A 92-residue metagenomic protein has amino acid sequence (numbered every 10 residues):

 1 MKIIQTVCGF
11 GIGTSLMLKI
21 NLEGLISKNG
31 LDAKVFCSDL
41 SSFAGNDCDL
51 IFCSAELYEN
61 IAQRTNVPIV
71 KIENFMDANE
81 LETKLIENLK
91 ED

Functional and structural regions predicted by a protein language model:
K2, K71-D92: Ser/Thr/Gly-rich flexible loops in soluble cytosolic domains mediating phosphotransfer, phosphorylation
K2-D39: Conserved active-site segments centered on acidic
T14, N60-I61: Glycine/Thr-rich phosphate-binding loops of Rossmann-like dinucleotide-binding domains
L18-I20, A62-N66, T83: Short amphipathic alpha-helical segments
V35-F36, D49-S54: Short, hydrophobic beta-strand segments that form beta-sheet elements in well-ordered domains
L40, S54-E59: Short, polar loop motifs at secondary-structure junctions
A44-G45: A short, aliphatic-rich alpha-helical micro-motif
I51, R64-E73: Active-site regions of enzymes building and remodeling cell-envelope glycoconjugates
